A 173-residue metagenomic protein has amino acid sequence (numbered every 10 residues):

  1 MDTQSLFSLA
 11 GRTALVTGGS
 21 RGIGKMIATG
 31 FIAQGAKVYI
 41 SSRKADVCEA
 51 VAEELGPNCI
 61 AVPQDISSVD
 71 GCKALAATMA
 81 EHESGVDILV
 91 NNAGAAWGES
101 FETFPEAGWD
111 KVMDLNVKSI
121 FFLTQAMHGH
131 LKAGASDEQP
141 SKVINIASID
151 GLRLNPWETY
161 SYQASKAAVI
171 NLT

Functional and structural regions predicted by a protein language model:
T13, S20-G22: Conserved glycine-rich cofactor-binding loop
Q34-A50: Conserved glycine-rich Rossmann-like NAD(P)H-binding loop of the short-chain dehydrogenase/reductase
A45, Q64-A74, E106: The beta1-alpha1 cofactor-binding region of Rossmann-like NAD(H)/NADP(H)-dependent oxidoreductases
S100-F101, P105-M113: Substrate-binding pocket helix/loop in short-chain dehydrogenase/reductase
F104, L154-Q163: Active-site loop-to-helix junction immediately N-terminal to the catalytic Tyr of the SDR YXXXK motif in Rossmann-fold
T124, S165, T173: Active-site helix of classical SDR
S148: Residue(s) in the substrate-gating loop at a strand-loop-helix junction that position the organic substrate next
